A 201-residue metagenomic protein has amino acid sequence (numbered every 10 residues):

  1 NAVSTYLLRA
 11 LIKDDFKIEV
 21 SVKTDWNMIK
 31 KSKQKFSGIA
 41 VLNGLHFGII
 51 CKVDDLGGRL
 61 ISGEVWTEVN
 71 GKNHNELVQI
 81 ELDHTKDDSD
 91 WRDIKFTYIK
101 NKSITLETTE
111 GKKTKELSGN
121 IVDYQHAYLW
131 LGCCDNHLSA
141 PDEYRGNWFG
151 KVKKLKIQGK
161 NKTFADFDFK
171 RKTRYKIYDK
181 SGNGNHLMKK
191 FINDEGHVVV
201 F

Functional and structural regions predicted by a protein language model:
N1-K13, W26, K30, G44 (+3 more regions): Extracytoplasmic low-complexity segments
N1-V69, G159-F164: Extracellular glycan-recognition modules
Y6-I18, E81-D90, I121-D123, R145-K151: Extracellular/lumenal carbohydrate-interaction signature centered on repeated Trp-anchored short motifs
W66-D93, E116: Short, aromatic/His-centered strand-loop micro-motif at the edge of beta-sheets
D90-T105: Localized edge beta-strand/strand-to-loop motifs within extracellular or lumenal beta-rich domains
E107-K112: Short strand-turn-strand beta-turns centered on an Asx-Gly dipeptide
K115-K151: Flexible glycan-contacting loops in extracellular carbohydrate-active proteins
